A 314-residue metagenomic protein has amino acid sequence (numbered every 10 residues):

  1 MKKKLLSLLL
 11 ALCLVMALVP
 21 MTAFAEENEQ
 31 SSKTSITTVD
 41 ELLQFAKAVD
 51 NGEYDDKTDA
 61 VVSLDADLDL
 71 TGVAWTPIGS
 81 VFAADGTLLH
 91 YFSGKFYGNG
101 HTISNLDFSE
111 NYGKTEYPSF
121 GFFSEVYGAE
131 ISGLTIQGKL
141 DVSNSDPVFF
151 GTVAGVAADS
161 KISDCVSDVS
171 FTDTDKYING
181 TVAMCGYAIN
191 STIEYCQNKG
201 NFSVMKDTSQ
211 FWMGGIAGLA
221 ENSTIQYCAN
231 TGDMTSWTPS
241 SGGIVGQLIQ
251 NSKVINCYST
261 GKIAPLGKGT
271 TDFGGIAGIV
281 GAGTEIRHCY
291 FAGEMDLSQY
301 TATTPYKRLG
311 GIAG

Functional and structural regions predicted by a protein language model:
M1-L5, L9-L10: Positively charged n-region of N-terminal signal peptides that target proteins for export
L6, P20-M21, D56: A generic membrane alpha-helix/interface feature
M16-F24: C-terminal segment of classical bacterial N-terminal signal peptides
F24-G314: Surface-exposed repetitive/solenoidal architectures
